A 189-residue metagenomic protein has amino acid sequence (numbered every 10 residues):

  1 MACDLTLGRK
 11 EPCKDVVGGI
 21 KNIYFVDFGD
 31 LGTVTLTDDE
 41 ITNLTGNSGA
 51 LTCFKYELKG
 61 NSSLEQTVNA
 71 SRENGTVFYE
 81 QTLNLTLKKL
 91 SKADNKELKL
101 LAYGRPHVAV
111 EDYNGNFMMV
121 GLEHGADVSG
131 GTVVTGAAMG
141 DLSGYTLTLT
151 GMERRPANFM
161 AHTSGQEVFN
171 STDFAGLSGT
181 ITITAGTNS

Functional and structural regions predicted by a protein language model:
A2-T82, A126-M139: Solvent-exposed edge beta-strands and adjacent loop segments that serve as assembly or binding interfaces
S71-K92, D141-R155: Oligomerization/assembly interface segments of phage tail-like spikes and tubes
G75-T76, L98-L100, A109-V110, A137-D141: A general structural signal for short secondary-structure junctions and capping/turn motifs
V77, L101-Y103, H162: Flexible, charged surface loops at secondary-structure boundaries
N84, D112-V133: Short acidic, glycine/tyrosine-flanked loop/strand segments centered on an H-E-D-like triad
K92-K99, N158-A161: Short, conserved charged micro-motifs
L98-V120: Short, acidic/charged, Gly/Pro-enriched secondary-structure junctions
G125-S189: Mixed-charge, glycine-accented linear interaction segment located at domain edges/termini
